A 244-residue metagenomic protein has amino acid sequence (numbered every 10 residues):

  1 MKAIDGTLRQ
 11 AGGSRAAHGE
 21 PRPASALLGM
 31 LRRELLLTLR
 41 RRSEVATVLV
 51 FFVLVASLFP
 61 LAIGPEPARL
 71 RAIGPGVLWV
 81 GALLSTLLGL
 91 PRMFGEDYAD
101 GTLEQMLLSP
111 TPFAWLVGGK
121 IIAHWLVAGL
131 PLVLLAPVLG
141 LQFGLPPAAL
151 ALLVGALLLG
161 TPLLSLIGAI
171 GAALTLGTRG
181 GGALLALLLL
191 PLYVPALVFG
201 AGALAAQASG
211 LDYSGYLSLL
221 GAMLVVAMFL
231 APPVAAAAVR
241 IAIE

Functional and structural regions predicted by a protein language model:
K2, H18-V48: Aromatic- and glycine-rich beta-strand/loop motifs that create alpha-glucan
K2-I4, M228-E244: Junction motif at the cytosolic side of a transmembrane helix
T38, L87-L107, K120-I121: Transmembrane helix boundary and interhelical loop/hinge segments in multi-pass membrane proteins
R42-G64, V80-A82, L192-F199, V225-A231: Hydrophobic alpha-helical transmembrane segments of multi-pass membrane transport/permease proteins
T47, G118-F143, L163, I167 (+1 more regions): Hydrophobic alpha-helical transmembrane segments that constitute the membrane-spanning cores of multi-pass membrane
A62-I73, P137-L158, L176, L204-L219 (+1 more regions): Membrane-interfacial helix-loop-helix connectors in multipass membrane proteins
G74-L90: Long, hydrophobic alpha-helical segments
A151, A156-L190, R240-E244: A structural motif at transmembrane helix-loop-helix junctions in multipass membrane proteins
